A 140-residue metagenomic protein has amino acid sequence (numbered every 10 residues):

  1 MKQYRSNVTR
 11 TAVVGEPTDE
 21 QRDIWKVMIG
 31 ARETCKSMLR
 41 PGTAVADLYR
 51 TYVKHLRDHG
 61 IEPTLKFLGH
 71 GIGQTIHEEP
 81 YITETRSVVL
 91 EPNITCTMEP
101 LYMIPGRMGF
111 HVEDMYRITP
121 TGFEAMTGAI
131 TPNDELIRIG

Functional and structural regions predicted by a protein language model:
M1-G140: Active-site neighborhoods and metal-handling regions in enzymes and metal-associated proteins
